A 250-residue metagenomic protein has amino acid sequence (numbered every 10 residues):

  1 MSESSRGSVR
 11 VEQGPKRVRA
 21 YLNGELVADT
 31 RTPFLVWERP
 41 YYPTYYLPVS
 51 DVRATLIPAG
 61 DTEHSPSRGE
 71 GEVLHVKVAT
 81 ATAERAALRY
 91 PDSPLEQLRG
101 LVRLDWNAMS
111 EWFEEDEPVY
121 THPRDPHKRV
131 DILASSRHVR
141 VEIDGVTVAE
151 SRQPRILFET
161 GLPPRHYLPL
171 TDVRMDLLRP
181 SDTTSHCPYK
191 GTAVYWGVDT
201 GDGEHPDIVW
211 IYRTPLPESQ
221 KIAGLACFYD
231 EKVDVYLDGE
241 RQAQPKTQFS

Functional and structural regions predicted by a protein language model:
M1-S250: Terminal leader/tail segments of proteins
